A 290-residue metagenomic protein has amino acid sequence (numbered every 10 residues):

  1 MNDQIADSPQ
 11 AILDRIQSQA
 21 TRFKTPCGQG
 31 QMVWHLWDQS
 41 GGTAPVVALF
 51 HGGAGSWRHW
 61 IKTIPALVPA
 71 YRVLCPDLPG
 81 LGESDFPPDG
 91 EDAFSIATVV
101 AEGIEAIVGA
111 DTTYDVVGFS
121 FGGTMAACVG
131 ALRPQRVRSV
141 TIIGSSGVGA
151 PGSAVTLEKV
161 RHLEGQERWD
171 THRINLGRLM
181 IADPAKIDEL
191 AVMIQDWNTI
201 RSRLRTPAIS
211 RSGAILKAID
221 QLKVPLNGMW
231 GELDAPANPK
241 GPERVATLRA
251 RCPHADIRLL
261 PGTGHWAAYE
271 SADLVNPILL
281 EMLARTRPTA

Functional and structural regions predicted by a protein language model:
M1-V47, P69-Y71, V108-G109, P253-D256 (+2 more regions): Alpha/beta-hydrolase fold catalytic core
H35-E83: Conserved HGGG/HGGXW glycine-rich cap/lid loop of the alpha/beta-hydrolase fold
I61, L74-V117, P277: Active-site loop/oxyanion-hole signature of alpha/beta-hydrolase fold enzymes
G118, G122, A126: Gly/Ala-rich beta-loop-alpha elbow adjacent to hydrolase catalytic centers
A127-A131, R138-R168: Flexible "cap/lid" loop of the alpha/beta hydrolase fold
P151-G152, E167-V224: Conserved alpha/beta-hydrolase catalytic His-Asp/Glu region
W230-T263: Conserved loop-alpha-helix segment in the C-terminal half of the alpha/beta-hydrolase fold that carries the catalytic
T263-A272, N276: Catalytic histidine-centered segment of alpha/beta-hydrolase-like enzymes
